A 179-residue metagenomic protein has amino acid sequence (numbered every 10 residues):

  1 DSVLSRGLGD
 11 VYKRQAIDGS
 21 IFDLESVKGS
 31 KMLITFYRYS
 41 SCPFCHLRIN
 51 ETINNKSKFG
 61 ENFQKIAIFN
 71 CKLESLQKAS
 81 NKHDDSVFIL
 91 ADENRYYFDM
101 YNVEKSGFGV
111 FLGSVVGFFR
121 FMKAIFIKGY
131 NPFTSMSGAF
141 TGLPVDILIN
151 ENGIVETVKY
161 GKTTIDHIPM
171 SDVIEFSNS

Functional and structural regions predicted by a protein language model:
D1-Y12: Single conserved hydrophobic/aromatic residue that forms the stacking wall/gate of nucleotide- or nucleobase-binding
E25-I53: Short active-site neighborhood of thiol/selenol oxidoreductases, capturing the structured segment around
Y37, F69, N150: Short beta-strand/turn micro-motifs composed of small residues that flank or help shape donor/cofactor-binding pockets
H46-L47, K78, I168-S171: Generic recognition of short, well-ordered alpha-helical segments
R48-M100, S106: Structural microenvironment flanking redox-active thiols in thiol-disulfide oxidoreductases
D92-T164: Thiol/selenol-based redox catalytic cores and closely related redox-interacting motifs
T164-N178: A short, polar/charged loop-to-alpha-helix boundary motif
